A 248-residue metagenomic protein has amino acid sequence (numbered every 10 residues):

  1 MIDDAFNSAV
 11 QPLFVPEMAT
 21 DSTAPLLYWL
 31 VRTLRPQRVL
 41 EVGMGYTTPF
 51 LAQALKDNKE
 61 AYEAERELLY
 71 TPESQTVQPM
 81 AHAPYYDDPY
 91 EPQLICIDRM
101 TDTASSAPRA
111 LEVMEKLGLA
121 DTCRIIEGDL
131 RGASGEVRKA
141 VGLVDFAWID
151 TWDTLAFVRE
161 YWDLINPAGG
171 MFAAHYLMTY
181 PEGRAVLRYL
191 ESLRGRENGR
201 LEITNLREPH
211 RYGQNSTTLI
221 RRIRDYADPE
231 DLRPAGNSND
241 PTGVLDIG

Functional and structural regions predicted by a protein language model:
I2-L34, A52: Class I SAM-dependent methyltransferase Rossmann-like catalytic core, especially the SAM/SAH-binding loop
T33, Q37-G248: S-adenosylmethionine/decaboxylated-SAM
